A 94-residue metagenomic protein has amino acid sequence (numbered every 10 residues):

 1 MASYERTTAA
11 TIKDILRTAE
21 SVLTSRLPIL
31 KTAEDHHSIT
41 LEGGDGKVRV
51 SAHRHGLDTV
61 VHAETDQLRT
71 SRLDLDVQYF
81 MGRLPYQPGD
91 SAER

Functional and structural regions predicted by a protein language model:
M1-K31: Terminal, regulation- and interaction-focused segments at domain boundaries
S3, H36, V61: Conserved short-loop catalytic and cofactor-binding motifs
T32-L41: Short, hydrophobic/aromatic-rich segments at coil-to-beta transitions
E42-R94: Beta-strand/loop substructures that line and gate deep hydrophobic ligand-binding cavities in soluble
